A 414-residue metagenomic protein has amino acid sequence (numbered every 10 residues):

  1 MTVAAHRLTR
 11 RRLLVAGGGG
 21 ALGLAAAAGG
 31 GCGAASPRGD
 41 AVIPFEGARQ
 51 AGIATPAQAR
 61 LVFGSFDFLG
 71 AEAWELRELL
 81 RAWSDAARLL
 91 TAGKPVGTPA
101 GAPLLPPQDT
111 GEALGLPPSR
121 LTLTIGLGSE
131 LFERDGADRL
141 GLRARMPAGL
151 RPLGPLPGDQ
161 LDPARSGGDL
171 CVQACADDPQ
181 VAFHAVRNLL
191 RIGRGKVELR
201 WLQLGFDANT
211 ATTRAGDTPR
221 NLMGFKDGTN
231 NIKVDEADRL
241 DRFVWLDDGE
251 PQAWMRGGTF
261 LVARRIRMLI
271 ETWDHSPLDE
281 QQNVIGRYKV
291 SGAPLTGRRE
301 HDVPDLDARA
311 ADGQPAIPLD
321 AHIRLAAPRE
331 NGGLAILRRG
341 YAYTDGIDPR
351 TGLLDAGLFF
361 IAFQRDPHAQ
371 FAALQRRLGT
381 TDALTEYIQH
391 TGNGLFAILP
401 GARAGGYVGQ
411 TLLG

Functional and structural regions predicted by a protein language model:
M1-L8: N-terminal secretory signal peptides
R12-A28, S36-G414: Long, histidine/aromatic-enriched segments associated with O2/redox biology
